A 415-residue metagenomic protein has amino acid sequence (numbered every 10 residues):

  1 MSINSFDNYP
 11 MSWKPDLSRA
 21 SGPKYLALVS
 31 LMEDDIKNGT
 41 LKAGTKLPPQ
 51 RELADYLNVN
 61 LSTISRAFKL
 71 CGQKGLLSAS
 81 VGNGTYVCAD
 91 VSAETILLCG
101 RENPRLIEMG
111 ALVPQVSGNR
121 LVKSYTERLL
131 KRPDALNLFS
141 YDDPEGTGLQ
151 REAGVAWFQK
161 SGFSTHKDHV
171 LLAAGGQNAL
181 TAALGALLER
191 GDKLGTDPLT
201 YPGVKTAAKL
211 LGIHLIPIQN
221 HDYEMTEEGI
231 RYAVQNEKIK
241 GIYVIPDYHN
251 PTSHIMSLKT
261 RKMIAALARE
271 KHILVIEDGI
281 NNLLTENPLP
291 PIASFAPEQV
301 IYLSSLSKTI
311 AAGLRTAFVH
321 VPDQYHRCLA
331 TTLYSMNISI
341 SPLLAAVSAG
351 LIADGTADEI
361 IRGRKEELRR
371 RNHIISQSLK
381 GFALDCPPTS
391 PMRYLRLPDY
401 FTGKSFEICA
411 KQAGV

Functional and structural regions predicted by a protein language model:
M1-L130, F139, Q150, A330 (+4 more regions): N-terminal basic, amphipathic alpha-helical segments
G82, H166-K167, C386-M392: Short Gly/Ser/Thr- and Asp/Glu-enriched loop/turn motifs at secondary-structure junctions
L138-K271, N282-I301: Conserved core of the PLP fold type I
T196, I276-E277: Hydrophobic residues in beta-strands of the RecA-like P-loop NTPase core, especially within AAA+ ATPase
I301-S378, L384-P387: PLP-dependent aminotransferase class I/II
H320, Y394-R396: Short hydrophobic/aromatic beta-strand micro-patches that form the beta-sheet surface supporting nucleotide- or nucleic
